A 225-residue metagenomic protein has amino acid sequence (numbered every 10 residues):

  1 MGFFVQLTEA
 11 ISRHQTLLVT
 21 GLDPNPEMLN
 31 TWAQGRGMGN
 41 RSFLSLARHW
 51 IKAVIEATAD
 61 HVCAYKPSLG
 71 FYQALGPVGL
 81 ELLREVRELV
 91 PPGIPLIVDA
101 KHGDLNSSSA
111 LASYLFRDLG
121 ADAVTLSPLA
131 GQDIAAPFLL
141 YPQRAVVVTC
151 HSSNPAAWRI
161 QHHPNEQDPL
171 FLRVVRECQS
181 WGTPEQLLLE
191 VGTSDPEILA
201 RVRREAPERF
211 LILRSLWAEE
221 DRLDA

Functional and structural regions predicted by a protein language model:
M1-P67, Y72-E85, L89-G93: Conserved N-terminal beta1-alpha1 strand-loop-helix module at the mouth
T8-S12, R84-P91, L139-Y141, Q179-G182 (+1 more regions): Surface-exposed amphipathic alpha-helices with a cationic face
H14-L18, D60-C63, P92-I94, D122 (+3 more regions): Short, well-ordered coil/turn segments that N-cap beta-strands
N25, Q34-M38, D104-L188: Conserved anion-binding
F43-A57, S107-L115, F171, D221-L223: Short, acidic/polar
W50, V54, L82-V86, L111-L115 (+3 more regions): A general structural detector for well-ordered alpha-helical segments in enzyme core domains, enriched
K66-P67, Y72-L75, I94-I97, K101 (+4 more regions): Catalytic beta/alpha-barrel core
L189, T193-A225: A C-terminal functional module that forms or caps the active site or interfaces directly with catalytic machinery
